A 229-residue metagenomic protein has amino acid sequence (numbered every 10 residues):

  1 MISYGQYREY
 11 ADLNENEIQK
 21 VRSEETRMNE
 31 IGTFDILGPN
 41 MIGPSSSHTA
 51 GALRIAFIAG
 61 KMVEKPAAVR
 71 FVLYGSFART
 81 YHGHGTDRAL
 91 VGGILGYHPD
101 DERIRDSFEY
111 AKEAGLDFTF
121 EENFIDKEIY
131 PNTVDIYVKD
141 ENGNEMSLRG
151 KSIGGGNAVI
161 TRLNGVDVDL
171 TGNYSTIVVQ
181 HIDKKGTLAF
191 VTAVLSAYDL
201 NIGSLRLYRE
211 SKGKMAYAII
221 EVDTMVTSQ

Functional and structural regions predicted by a protein language model:
Y4-Y10, Q19: Low-complexity, intrinsically disordered or signal/transmembrane-proximal segments
V21-T33, E64-A68: Acidic-glycine-rich active-site phosphate/pyrophosphate-binding loop
G38-A56: Conserved phosphate/anionic-ligand binding catalytic regions in large, soluble enzymes, centered on
G60-F71, H98: Non-transmembrane, aqueous-exposed alpha-helical and coiled segments at domain scale
Y74-E113: A structural-propensity feature for long, helix-poor, extended segments
H98-I129, D140: Beta-sandwich/jelly-roll carbohydrate-recognition scaffolds of carbohydrate-active enzymes
F120-E122, L148-Q229: A conserved regulatory-domain signal marking ACT and ACT-like small-molecule sensing domains and adjacent regulatory
V134-Y137: Short beta-strand scaffold segments in enzyme catalytic cores
